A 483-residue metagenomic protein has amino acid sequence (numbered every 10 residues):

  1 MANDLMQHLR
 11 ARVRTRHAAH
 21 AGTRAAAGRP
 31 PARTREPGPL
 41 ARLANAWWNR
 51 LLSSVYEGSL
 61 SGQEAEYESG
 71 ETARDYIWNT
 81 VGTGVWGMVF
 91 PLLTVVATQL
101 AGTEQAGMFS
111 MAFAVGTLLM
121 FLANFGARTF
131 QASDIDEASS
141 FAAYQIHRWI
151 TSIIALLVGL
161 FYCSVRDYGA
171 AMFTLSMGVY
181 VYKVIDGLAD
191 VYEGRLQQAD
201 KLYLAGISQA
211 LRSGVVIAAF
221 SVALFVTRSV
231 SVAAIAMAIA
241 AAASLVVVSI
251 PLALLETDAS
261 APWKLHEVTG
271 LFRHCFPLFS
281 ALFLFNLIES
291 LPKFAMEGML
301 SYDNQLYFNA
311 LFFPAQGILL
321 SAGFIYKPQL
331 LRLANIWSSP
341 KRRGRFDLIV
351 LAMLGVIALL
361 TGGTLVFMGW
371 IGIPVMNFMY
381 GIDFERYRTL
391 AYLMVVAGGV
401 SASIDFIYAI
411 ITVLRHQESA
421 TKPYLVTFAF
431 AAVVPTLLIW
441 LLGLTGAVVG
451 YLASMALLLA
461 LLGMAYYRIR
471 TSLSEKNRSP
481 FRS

Functional and structural regions predicted by a protein language model:
G38-S59, Y67-F125, L156, I217 (+6 more regions): Signature of the first transmembrane helix
L43-W47, G70-G87, A112, L118-C163 (+3 more regions): Membrane-water interface segments that mark the loop-to-transmembrane alpha-helix transition
N49-T72, A171, Y203, I207-S208 (+4 more regions): Interhelical loop/hinge segments that connect adjacent transmembrane helices in multipass membrane
R74-T94, L211-V216, V232-L252, W263-L331 (+2 more regions): Transmembrane helical elements of multi-pass membrane transporters/channels
F90, M120-S139, Q198, L311 (+2 more regions): Helix-loop junctions and terminal segments of transmembrane helices in multi-pass membrane transport/translocation
A101-G107, S164-V179, Y302, G369-G399: Interfacial segments at transmembrane-helix termini and the short loops linking adjacent helices
T129-S139, V184-S208, V396-P423: Membrane-interface junctions at transmembrane-helix termini in multi-pass inner-membrane proteins
F173-Y180, G206-E256, F312, V426-F430 (+1 more regions): Hydrophobic alpha-helical transmembrane segments
